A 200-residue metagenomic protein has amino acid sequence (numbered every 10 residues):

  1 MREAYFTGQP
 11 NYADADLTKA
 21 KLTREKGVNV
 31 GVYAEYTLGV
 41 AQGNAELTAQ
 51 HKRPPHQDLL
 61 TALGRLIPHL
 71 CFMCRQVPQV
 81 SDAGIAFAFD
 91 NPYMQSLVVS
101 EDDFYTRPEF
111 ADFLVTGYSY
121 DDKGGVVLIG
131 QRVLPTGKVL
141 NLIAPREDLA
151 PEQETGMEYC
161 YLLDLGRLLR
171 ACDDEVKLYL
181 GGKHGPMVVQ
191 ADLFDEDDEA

Functional and structural regions predicted by a protein language model:
M1-K123: OB-fold ssDNA-binding interfaces and closely related basic DNA-contact patches used across DNA replication/repair
F104-D195: Conserved binding-pocket/active-site segment within a compact domain
D197-A200: Polybasic, proline/glycine-rich intrinsically disordered low-complexity segments
